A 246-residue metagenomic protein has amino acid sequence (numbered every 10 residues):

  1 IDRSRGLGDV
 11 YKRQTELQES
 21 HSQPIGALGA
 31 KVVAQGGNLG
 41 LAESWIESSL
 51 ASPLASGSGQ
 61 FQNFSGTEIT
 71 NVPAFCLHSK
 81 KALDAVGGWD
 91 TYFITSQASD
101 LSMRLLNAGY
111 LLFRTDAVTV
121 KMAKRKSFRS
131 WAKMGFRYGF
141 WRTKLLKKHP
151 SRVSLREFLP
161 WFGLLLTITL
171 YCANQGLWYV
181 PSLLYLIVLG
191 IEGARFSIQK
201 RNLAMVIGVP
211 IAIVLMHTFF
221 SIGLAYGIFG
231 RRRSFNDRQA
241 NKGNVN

Functional and structural regions predicted by a protein language model:
I1-Q14, E68: Single conserved hydrophobic/aromatic residue that forms the stacking wall/gate of nucleotide- or nucleobase-binding
R5, D9, G29, D90: Active-site acidic Asp-centered loop
K12-S44, L111, V118-T119, A123: Conserved donor NDP-sugar-binding/catalytic core segment of glycosyltransferases
A30-G36, I46-I69, P73-F75, D84 (+1 more regions): Short, flexible, basic/aromatic active-site loop/helix in glycosyltransferases
G36, D90-V153: Catalytic donor/gating beta->alpha subdomain of glycosyltransferases that bind UDP-sugars
L54, F64-T95, A108-Y110, D116-A117: Conserved nucleotide-sugar donor-binding catalytic segment
R129-P181, S197-V206, G243-N246: Basic/Trp-rich segment in TM-proximal cytosolic loops or flexible interdomain/linker regions
F162-S234: Membrane-embedded multi-pass helical conduit in multi-pass membrane proteins, especially envelope-biosynthetic
